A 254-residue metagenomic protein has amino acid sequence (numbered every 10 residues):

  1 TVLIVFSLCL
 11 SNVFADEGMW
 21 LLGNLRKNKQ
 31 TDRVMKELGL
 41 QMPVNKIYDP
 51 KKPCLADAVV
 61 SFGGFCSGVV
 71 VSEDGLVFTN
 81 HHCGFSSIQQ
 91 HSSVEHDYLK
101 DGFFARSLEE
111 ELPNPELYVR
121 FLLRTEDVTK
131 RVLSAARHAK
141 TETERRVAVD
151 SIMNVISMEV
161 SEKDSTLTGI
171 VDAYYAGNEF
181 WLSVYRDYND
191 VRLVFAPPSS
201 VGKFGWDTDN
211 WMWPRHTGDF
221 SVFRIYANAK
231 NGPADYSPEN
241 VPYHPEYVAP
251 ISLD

Functional and structural regions predicted by a protein language model:
T1-E17: Bacterial Sec-dependent N-terminal signal peptides
N12-D254: Terminal presequence/propeptide segments associated with secretion/organelle targeting and zymogen/polyprotein
